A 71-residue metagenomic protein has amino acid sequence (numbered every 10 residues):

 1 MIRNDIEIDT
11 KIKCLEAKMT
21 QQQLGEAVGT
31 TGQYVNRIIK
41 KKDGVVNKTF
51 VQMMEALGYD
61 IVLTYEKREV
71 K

Functional and structural regions predicted by a protein language model:
M1-A17: A short, Lys/Arg-rich alpha-helix, primarily the initiator
T10, Q21, G32, N47-F50: Helix-turn-helix DNA-binding elements, focusing on the entry/boundary residues of the two helices that contact DNA
M19, T30, Y59: Short glycine/serine/threonine/alanine-rich loop segments
L24-G25: Short alpha-helical "recognition helix" segments of helix-turn-helix
G29-G44: Recognition helix of helix-turn-helix/homeodomain-like DNA-binding domains that insert into the DNA major groove
K48-L63: DNA major-groove recognition helix of helix-turn-helix/homeodomain DNA-binding modules
R68-K71: Short acidic DE-rich linear segments
